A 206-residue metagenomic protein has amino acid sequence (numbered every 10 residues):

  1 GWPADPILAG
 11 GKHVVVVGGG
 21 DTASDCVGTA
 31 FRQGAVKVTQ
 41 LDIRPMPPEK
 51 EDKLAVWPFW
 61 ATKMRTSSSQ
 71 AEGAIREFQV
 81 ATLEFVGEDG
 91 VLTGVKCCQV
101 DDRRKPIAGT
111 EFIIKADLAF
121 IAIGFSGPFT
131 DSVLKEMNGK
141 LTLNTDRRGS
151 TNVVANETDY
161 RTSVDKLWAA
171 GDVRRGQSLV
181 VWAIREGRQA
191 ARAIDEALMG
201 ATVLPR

Functional and structural regions predicted by a protein language model:
G1-G11, V91, R103-Q177: FAD-site-proximal beta/loop scaffold in flavoenzymes
A9-G20: Beta1/beta-strand and adjacent pyrophosphate-binding region of the FAD-binding site in flavoprotein oxidoreductases
G19, D42-M46, D172: Cofactor-binding loop segments of dinucleotide-utilizing enzymes, especially the Rossmann-like FAD- and NAD(P)+-binding
A23-Q33, V164, A170-L204: A conserved FAD-binding loop/helix module that cradles the flavin
V27-V80, E84, A201-R206: Rossmann-like dinucleotide-binding cores of NAD(P)H-dependent redox enzymes
V86-D89: A conserved beta-strand->alpha-helix junction
L92-V100: Extended repeat-based solenoid scaffolds, especially LRR ectodomains and other repeat-derived architectures
